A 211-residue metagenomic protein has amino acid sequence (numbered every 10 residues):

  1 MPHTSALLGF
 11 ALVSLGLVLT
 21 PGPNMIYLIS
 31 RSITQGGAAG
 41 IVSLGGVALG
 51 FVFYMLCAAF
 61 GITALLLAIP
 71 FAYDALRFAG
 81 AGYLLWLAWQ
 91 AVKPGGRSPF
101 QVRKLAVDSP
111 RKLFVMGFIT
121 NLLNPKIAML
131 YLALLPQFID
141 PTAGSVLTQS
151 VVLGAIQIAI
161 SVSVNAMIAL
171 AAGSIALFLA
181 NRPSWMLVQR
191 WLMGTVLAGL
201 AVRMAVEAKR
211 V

Functional and structural regions predicted by a protein language model:
P2-Y73, A133-I158, A169-A172, A176: Juxtamembrane transmembrane-helix termini in multi-pass membrane transport proteins
H3, L7, S109-F114, I127 (+2 more regions): Primarily residues marking transmembrane-helix entry/exit sites
S32-A39, D108-S109, N181-S184: Juxtamembrane helix-boundary/capping and inter-helix hinge elements in multi-pass membrane proteins
M55-A59, L123-M129, L197-R210: Hydrophobic alpha-helical transmembrane segments in multi-pass integral membrane proteins
L67-R97, V164-I168, A172, A176-V211: Selective transmembrane alpha-helices of multi-pass membrane proteins
K93-P110: Flexible cytoplasmic inter-helical loops of multi-pass small-molecule transporters
F114-L122: A short amphipathic helical element positioned immediately N-terminal to and/or at the very start of a transmembrane
